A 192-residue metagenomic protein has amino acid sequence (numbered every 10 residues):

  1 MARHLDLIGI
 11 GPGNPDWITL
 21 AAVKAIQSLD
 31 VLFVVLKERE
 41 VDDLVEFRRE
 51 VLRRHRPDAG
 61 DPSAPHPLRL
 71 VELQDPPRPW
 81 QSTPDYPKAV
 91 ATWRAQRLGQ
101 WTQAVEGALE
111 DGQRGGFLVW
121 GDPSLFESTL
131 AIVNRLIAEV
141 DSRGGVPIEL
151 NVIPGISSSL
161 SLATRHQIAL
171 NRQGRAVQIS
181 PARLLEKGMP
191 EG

Functional and structural regions predicted by a protein language model:
M1-I148: Class I S-adenosyl-L-methionine
G121, L125-G192: Class I SAM-dependent methyltransferase SAM-binding "motif I" and its flanking Rossmann-like core
